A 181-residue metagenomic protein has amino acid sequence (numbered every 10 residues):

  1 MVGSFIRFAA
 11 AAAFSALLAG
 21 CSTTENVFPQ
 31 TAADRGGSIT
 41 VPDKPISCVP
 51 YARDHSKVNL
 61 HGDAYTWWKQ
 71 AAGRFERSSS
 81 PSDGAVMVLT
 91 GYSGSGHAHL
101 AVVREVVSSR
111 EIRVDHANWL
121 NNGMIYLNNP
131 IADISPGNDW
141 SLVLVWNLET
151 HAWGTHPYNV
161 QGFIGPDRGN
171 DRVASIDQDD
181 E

Functional and structural regions predicted by a protein language model:
M1-A10: Bacterial N-terminal signal peptides that target proteins for export
L17-G20: C-terminal motif of bacterial Sec signal peptides marking the signal peptidase cleavage site
S22-E25: Bacterial signal peptide processing site
P29-A33: Glycine-rich, low-complexity intrinsically disordered regions
D34-V107: Secreted/periplasmic proteins that engage bacterial cell-wall peptidoglycan
R110-E181: Aromatic- and glycine-rich peptidoglycan recognition patches
